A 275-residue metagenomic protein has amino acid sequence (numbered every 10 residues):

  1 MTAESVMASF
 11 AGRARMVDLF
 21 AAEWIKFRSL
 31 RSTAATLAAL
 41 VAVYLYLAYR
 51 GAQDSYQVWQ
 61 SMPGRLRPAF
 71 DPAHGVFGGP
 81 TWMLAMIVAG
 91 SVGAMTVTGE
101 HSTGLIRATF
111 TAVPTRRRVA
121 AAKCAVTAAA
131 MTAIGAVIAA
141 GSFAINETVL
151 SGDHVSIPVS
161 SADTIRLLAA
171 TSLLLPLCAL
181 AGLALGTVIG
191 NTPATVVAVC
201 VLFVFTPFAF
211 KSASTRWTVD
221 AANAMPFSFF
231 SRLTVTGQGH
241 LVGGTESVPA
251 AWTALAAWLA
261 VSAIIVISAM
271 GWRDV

Functional and structural regions predicted by a protein language model:
T2-R13, T33, L37-A94, A120-V188 (+3 more regions): Secretory targeting signals
M16-R28: A short amphipathic helical element positioned immediately N-terminal to and/or at the very start of a transmembrane
K26, T98, T109-T111, G182 (+1 more regions): Helix-capping/transition residues at the boundaries of transmembrane alpha-helices and the short helical linkers
L30, V113, V188-I189, W272: Helix-loop interface residues and adjacent transmembrane-helix termini in multi-pass membrane transporters, primarily
R31-A35, L105, R118, A194-T195: Residue-level recognition of membrane-helix boundary sites in multi-pass small-molecule transporters
Y46-R50, T192-S228: Transmembrane helix segments
G90-A112, R116-R117, C124: Transmembrane helix boundary and interhelical loop/hinge segments in multi-pass membrane proteins
I267-V275: Membrane-interface capping segments at transmembrane-helix boundaries
